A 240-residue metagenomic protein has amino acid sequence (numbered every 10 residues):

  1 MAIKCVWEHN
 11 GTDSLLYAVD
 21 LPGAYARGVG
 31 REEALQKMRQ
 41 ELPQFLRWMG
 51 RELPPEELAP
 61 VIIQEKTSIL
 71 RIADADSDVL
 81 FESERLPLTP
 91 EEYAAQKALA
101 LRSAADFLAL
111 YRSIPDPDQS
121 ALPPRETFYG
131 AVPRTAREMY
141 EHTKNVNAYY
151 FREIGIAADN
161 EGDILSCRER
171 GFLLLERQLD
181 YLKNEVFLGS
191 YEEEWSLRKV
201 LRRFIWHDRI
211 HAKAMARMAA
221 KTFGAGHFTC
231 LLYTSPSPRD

Functional and structural regions predicted by a protein language model:
V6-L21: Short aromatic-glycine-(Arg/Gly/Cys) micro-motifs in beta-strand/loop hairpins
D20, Y25-E33, P87-R102, Q119-N145 (+3 more regions): Alpha-helical scaffold segments that form or flank carboxylate-/histidine-based iron centers
E33-P43: A short, charged, amphipathic alpha-helix used as a generic interaction element across diverse proteins
P43-Y93: Short, charged, surface-exposed hinge/linker loops at domain edges that act as mobile lids or interdomain connectors
D163-E193: Glycine/small-residue-rich hydrophobic helix-like segments
Y233-D240: Conserved small/polar residues in nucleotide/adenosyl-binding loops
